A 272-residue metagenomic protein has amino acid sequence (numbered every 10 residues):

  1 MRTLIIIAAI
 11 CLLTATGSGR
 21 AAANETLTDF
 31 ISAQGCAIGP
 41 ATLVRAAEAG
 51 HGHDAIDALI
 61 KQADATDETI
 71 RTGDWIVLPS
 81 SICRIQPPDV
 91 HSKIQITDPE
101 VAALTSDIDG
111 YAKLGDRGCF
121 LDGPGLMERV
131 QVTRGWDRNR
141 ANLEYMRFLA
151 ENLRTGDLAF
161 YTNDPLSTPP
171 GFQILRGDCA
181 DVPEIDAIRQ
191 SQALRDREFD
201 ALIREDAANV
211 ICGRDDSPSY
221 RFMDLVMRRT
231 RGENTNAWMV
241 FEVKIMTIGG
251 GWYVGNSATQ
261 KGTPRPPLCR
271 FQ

Functional and structural regions predicted by a protein language model:
M1-I5: Positively charged n-region of N-terminal signal peptides that target proteins for export
I6-A15: Bacterial N-terminal signal peptides
T16-A23: Sec/Tat signal peptide C-region and signal peptidase I cleavage site
Q34-E48, G115-Q131, S219: Short acidic, hydrophobic short linear motifs in intrinsically disordered regions
G50-A65, W136-F148: Short amphipathic alpha-helical interaction segments
D64-W75, R154-T162: A short, conserved structural fragment
C83-G115, L175-I203: Short, amphipathic alpha-helical interaction segments positioned at domain boundaries
M227-Q272: A cross-kingdom marker for long, charged
